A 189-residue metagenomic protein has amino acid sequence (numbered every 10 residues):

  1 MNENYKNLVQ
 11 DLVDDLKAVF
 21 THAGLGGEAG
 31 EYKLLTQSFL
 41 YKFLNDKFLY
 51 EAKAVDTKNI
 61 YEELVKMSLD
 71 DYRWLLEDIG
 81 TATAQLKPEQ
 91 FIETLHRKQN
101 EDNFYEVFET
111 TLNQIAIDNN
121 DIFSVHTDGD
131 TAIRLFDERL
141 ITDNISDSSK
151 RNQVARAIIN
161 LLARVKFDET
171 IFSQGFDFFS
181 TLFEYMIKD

Functional and structural regions predicted by a protein language model:
M1-D189: Non-catalytic, mostly N-terminal accessory regions of nucleic-acid modification and defense proteins
